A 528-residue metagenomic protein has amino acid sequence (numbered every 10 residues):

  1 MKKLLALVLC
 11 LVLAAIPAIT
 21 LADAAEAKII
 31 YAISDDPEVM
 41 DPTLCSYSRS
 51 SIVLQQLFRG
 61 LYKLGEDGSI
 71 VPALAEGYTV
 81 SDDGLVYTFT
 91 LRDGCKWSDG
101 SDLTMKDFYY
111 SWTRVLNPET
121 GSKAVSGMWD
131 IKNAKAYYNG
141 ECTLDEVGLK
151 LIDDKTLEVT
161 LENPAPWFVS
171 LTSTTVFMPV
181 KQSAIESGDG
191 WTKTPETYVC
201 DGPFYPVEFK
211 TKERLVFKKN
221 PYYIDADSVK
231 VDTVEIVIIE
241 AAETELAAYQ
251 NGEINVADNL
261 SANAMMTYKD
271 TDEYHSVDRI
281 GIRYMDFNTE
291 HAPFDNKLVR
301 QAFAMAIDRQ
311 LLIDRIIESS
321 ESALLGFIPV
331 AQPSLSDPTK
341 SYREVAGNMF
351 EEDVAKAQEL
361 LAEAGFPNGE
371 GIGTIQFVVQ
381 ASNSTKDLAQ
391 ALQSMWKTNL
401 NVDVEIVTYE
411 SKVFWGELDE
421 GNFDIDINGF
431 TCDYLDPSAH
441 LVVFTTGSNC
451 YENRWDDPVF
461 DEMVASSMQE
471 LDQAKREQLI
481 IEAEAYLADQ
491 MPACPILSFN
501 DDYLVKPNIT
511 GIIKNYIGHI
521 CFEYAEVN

Functional and structural regions predicted by a protein language model:
A32-D82, V199-C200: N-terminal lobe/hinge region of extracytoplasmic solute-binding protein
S69, L144-E146, D154-K155, L161-T233 (+4 more regions): Gly/Pro-rich hinge or "lid" segments in bacterial periplasmic/extracellular proteins
T90, Y109, L116, K123-Q182: Surface-exposed binding/hinge segments that line and control ligand-binding clefts or catalytic entry sites
T104-S111, D154-T160, G202-P203, V231-T233 (+4 more regions): Alpha-helical secondary-structure segments
V207-K218, E235-H291, D314-R315: Extracellular/periplasmic solute-recognition and catalytic clefts
A306-D337, S384-Q393, L418-N528: Detector for C-terminal structural segments
S322-E363, S382-K386: Structural transition elements
V354, Q358, A362-C432, Q473 (+1 more regions): Ligand/substrate-recognition segments at binding pockets and active sites
